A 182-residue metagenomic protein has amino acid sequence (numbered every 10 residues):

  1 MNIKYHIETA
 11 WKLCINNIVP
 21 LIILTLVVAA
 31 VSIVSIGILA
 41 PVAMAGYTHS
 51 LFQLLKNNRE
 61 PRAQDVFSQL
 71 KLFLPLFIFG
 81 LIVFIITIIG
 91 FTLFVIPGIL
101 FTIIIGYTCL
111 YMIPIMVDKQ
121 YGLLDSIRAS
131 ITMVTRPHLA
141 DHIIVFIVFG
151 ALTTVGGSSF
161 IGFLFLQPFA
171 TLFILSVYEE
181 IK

Functional and structural regions predicted by a protein language model:
M1-A30, A63-I89, I105-V155: Interfacial aromatic "cap" segments that immediately flank transmembrane helices in multipass membrane proteins
A29-E60, F91-L124, R128, G156-K182: Selective recognition of hydrophobic, aromatic-rich stretches within alpha-helical transmembrane segments of polytopic
